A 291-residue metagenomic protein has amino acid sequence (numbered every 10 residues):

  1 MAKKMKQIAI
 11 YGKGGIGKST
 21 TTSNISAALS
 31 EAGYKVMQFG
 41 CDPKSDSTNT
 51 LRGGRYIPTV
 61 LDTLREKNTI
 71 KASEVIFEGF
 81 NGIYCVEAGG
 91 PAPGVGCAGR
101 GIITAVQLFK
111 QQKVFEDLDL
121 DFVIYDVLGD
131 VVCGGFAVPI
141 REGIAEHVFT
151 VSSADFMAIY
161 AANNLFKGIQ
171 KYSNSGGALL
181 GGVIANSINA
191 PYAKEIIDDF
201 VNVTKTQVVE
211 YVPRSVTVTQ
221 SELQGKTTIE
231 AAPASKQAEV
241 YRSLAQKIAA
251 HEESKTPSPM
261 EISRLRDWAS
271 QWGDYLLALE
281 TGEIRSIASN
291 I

Functional and structural regions predicted by a protein language model:
K3-P43: Walker A/P-loop phosphate-binding motif and the immediately C-terminal alpha-helix
Q7, Q38, I83-C85, V208-Y211: Conserved beta-strand scaffold positions in the cores of enzyme catalytic domains, especially in NTP/NDP-utilizing
G14, V86, A105, D126 (+3 more regions): Residue-level signature of catalytic and energy-coupling elements of molecular machines, predominantly ATP/GTP-dependent
A28-A88: N-terminal phosphate/diphosphate-binding loop that engages ATP/GTP or pyrophosphate donors across diverse enzyme folds
P43-S45, G90, G129, N189: Short, glycine/acidic-enriched loop or turn micro-motifs at the edges of active sites
G90-R100, F156-M157: Flexible beta-alpha connector loops of hexameric P-loop NTPases
Q111, F115-L118, F122, V127-R214 (+1 more regions): Conserved catalytic-core segment of NTP-binding enzymes
K171-I291: C-terminal lobe/tail of nucleotide-utilizing enzymes
